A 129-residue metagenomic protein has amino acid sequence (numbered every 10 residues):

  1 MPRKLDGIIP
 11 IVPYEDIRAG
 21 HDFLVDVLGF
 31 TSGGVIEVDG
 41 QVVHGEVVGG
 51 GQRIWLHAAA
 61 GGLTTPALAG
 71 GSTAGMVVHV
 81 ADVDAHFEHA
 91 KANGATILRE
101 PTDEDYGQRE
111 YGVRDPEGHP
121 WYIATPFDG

Functional and structural regions predicted by a protein language model:
M1-I11, H21-R114, A124-G129: Vicinal oxygen chelate
Y14-D16: Conserved beta-strand-loop-alpha-helix junction that forms the acyl-donor binding cleft
E117: C-terminal catalytic core of tyrosine-transesterase DNA break-rejoin enzymes
